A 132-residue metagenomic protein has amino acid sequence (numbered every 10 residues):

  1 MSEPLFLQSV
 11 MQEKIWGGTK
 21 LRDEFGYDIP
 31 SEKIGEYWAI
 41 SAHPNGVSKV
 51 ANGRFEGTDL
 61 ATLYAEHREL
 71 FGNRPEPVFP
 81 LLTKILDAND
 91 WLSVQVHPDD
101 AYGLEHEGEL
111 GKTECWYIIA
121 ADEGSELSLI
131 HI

Functional and structural regions predicted by a protein language model:
M1-L127: Transition-metal
I130-I132: Conserved small/polar residues in nucleotide/adenosyl-binding loops
